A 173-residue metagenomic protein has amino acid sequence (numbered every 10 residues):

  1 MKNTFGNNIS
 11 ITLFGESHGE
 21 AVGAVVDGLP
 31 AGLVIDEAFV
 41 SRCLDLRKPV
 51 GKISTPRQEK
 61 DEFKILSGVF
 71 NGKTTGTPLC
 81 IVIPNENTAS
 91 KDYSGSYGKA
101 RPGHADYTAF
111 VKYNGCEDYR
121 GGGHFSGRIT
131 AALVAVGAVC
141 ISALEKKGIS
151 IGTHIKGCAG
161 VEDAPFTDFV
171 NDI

Functional and structural regions predicted by a protein language model:
M1-T130, V134-I173: Generic N-terminal targeting/processing segments that precede catalytic cores or assembly contacts
